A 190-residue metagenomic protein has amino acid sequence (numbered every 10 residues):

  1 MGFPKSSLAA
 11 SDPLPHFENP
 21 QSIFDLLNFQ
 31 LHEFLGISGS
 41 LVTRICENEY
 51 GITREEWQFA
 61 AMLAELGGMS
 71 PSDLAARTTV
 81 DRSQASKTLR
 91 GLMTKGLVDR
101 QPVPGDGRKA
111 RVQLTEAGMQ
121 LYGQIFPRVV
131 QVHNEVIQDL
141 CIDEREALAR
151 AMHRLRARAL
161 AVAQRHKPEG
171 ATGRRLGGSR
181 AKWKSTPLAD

Functional and structural regions predicted by a protein language model:
M1-Y50, L97, G177-D190: N-terminal leader segment of winged-helix/HTH proteins
G2-S11, R90-H153: Charged, amphipathic alpha-helical coiled-coil/dimerization segments
F24-C46, Y122-L140, R145-A159, A163: Hydrophobic alpha-helical core bundles mediating ligand binding, dimerization, or RNAP-core interactions
F29, G36, S40-Q84, K95 (+2 more regions): N-terminal helix-turn-helix DNA-binding core of bacterial DNA-binding proteins
A76-T79, S86, M119, N134: Residues within alpha-helical segments
E146-D190: Exposed, interaction-prone assembly regions rather than primary DNA-binding/catalytic cores
